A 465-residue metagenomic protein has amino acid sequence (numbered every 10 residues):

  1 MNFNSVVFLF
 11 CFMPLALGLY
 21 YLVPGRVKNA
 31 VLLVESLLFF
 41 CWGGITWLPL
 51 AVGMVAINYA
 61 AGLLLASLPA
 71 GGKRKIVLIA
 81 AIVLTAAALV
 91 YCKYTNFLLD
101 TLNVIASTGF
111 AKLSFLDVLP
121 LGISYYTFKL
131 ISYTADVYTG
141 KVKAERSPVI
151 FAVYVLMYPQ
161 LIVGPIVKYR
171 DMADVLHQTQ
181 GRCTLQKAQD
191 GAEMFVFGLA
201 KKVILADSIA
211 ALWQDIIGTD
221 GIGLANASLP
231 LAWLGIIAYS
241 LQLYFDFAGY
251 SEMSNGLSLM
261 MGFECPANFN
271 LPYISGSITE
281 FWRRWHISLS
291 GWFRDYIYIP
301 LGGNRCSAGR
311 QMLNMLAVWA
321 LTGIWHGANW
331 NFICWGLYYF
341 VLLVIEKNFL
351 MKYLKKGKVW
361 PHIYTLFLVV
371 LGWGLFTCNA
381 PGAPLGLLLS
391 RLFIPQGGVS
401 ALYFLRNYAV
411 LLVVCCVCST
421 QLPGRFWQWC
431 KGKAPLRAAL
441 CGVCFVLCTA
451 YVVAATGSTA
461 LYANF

Functional and structural regions predicted by a protein language model:
M1-N464: Membrane-embedded transmembrane alpha-helical bundles that form the catalytic cores of multi-pass lipid-modifying
